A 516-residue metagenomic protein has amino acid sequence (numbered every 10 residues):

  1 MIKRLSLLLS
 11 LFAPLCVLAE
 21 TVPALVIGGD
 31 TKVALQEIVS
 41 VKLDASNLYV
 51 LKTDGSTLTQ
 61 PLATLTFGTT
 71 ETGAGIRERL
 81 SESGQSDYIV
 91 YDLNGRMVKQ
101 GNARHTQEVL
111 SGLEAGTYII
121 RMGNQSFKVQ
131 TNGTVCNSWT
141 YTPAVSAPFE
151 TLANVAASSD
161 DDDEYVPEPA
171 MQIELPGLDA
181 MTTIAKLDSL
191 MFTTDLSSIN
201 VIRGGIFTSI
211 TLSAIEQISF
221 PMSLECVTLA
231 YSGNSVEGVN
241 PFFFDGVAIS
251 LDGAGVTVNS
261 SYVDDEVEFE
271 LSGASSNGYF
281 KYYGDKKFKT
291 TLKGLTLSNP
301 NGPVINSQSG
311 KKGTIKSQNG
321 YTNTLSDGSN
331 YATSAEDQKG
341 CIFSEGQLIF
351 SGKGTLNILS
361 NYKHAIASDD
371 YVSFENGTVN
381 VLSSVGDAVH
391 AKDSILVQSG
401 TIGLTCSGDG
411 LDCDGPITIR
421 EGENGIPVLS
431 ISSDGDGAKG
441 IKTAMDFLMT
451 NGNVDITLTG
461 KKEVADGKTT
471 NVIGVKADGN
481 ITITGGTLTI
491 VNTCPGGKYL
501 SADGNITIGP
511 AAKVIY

Functional and structural regions predicted by a protein language model:
K3, T117-D162: C-terminal tail/sorting-segment detector
R4-P14: Sec-dependent N-terminal signal peptides
L15-A19: Sec/Tat signal peptide C-region and signal peptidase I cleavage site
D30, L51-D92, N132-F149, N154: Residue-level detector of functionally pivotal "anchor" positions at catalytic/ligand-binding pockets or at interdomain
L35-L43, P61-E71, T134, M181-T193 (+1 more regions): Structured surface patches comprising rigid loops and adjacent beta-strands/short helices at the edges of well-ordered
I38, A74-I76, V90, G95 (+4 more regions): Terminal processing/anchoring signals of secreted or surface-associated proteins and related intramolecular
T106-V109, E114-T117, D265-V267: A glycine-anchored, Pro-Gly-centered beta-turn/N-cap motif
L224-Y516: A composition-driven surface/loop motif
